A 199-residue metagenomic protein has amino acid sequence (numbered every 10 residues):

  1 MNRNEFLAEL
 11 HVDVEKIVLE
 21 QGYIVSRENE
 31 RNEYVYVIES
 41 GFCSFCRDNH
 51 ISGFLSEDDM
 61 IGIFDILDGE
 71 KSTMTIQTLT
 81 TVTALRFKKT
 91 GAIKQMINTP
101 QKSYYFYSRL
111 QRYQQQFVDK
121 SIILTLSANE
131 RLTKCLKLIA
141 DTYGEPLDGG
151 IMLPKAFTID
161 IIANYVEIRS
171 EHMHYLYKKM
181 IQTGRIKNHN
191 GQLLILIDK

Functional and structural regions predicted by a protein language model:
M1-I24, R31-N32, M60-I61, D65-I66: Cyclic nucleotide-binding regulatory module and flanking cytosolic helices
E15, I24, F42-C46, A84: Short beta-strand segments in beta-sandwich/barrel cores
K16-I17, V25-E28, N32-I38, S52-G53 (+1 more regions): His/acidic/aromatic-lined binding-pocket segments of jelly-roll/cupin-type domains and related regulatory beta-sandwich
E20, E39-S40, S56, T80: A cytosolic small-molecule/anion-sensing beta-strand core signal
N32-R47, E57-D59: Glycine- and acidic-residue-biased ligand/ion/polar-headgroup-sensing regions
F54-V118: Cyclic-nucleotide recognition modules
Y104-E167: Polybasic "coupling" helices that flank or enter modular domains
D141-K199: Phosphate-/nucleic-acid-contacting segments
